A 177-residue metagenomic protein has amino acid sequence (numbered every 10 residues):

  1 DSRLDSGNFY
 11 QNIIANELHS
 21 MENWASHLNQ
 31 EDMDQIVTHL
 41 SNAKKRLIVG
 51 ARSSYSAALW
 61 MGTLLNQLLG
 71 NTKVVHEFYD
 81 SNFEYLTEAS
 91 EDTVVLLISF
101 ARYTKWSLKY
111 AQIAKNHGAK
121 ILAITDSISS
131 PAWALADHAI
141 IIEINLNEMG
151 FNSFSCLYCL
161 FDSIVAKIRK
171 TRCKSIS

Functional and structural regions predicted by a protein language model:
D1-D32: HTH-adjacent hinge/linker in prokaryotic transcriptional regulators
R3-S6, C173-S177: Short helix-loop capping/hinge segments that flank enzyme active sites or metal/cofactor-binding pockets
A25-L28, L40, I168: Hydrophobic residues in alpha-helical segments
E31-A43: Glycine-rich phosphate/diphosphate-binding loops that line cofactor/substrate pockets in enzymes
N42-K174: Glycine-rich phosphate-binding loops that contact phosphosugars or nucleotide phosphates
